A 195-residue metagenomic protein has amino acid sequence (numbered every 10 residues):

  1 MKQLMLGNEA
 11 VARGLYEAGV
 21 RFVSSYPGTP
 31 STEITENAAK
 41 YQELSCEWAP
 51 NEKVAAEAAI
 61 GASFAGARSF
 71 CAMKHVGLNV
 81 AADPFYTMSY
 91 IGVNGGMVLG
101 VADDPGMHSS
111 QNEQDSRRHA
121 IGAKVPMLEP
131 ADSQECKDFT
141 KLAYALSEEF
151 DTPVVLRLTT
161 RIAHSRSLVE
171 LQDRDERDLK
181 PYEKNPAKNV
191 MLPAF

Functional and structural regions predicted by a protein language model:
M1-N8, P130-F195: Flexible, low-complexity linker and terminal segments
Q3-L4, S25, E33, S45 (+3 more regions): Residue-level preference for alpha-helix termini and adjacent loops
M5-R13, R21-N37: N-terminal glycine-rich anion-binding loops that anchor highly charged ligand groups
S24-S25, S69-A72, V154-L158: Short beta-strand segments at enzyme active-site cores
G28-E148: Thiamine diphosphate
